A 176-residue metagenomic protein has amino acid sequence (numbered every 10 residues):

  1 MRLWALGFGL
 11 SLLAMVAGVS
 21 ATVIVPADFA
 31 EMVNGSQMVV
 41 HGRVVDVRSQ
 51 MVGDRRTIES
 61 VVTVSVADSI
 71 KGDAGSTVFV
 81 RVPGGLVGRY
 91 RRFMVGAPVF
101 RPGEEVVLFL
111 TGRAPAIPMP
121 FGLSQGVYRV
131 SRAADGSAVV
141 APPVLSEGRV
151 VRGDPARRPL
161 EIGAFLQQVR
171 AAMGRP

Functional and structural regions predicted by a protein language model:
M1-F8: Bacterial N-terminal signal peptides that target proteins for export
W4, L13-P176: Transition segments tied to proteolytic processing and entry into folded domains
